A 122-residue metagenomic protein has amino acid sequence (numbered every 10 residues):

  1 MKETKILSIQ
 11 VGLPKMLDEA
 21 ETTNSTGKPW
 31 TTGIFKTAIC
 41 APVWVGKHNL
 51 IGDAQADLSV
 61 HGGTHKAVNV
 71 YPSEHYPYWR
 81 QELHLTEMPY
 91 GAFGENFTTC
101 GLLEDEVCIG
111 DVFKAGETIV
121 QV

Functional and structural regions predicted by a protein language model:
M1-A115, I119-V122: Electropositive, beta-rich accessory/interaction domains or terminal extensions that provide binding surfaces
